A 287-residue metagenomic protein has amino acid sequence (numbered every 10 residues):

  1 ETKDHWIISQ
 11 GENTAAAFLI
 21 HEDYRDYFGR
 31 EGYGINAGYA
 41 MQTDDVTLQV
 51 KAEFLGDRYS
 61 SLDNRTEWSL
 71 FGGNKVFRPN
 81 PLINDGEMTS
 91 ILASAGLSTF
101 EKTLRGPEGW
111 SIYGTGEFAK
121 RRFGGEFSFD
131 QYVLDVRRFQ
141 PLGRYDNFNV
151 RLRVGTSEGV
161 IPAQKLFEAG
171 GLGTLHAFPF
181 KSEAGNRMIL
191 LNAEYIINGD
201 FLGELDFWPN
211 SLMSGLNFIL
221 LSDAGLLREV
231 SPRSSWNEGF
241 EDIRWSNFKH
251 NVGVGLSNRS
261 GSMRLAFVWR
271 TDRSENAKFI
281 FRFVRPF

Functional and structural regions predicted by a protein language model:
E1, K51-L55, Y113-E117, N149-G155 (+3 more regions): Transmembrane beta-strands of outer-membrane beta-barrel proteins
E1-G38, G72-G215, R228: C-terminal outer-membrane beta-barrel translocator/porin domains of Gram-negative envelope proteins and their
A40-G73: Charge-patterned, long linear interaction tracts outside catalytic cores
D44-V50, Y59-S61, E101-R105, G143-F148 (+2 more regions): Repeated loop/turn-to-beta-strand initiation elements of outer-membrane beta-barrel proteins
A93, S260, N276-F287: Outer-membrane beta-barrel "beta-signal"
F178-A184, E238-S246, T271: Short, contiguous acidic/charged loop-to-helix segments that flank catalytic cores in large enzymes
L220-E241, F287: C-terminal beta-signal and adjacent terminal beta-strands/loops of Gram-negative outer-membrane beta-barrel proteins
E241-S262: C-terminal structured domain segments
